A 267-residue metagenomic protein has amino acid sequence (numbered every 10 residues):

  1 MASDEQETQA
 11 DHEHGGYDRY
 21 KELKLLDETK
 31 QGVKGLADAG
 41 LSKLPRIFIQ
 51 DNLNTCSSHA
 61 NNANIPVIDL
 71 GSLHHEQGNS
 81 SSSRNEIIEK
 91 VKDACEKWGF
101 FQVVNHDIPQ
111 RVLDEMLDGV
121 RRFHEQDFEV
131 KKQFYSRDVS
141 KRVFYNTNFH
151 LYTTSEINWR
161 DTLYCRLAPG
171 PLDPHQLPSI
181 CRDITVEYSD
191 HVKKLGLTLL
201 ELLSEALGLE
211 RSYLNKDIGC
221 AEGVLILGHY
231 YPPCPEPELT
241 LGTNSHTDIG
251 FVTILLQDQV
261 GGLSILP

Functional and structural regions predicted by a protein language model:
M1-P267: Peripheral, non-catalytic segments flanking oxidoreductase cores
